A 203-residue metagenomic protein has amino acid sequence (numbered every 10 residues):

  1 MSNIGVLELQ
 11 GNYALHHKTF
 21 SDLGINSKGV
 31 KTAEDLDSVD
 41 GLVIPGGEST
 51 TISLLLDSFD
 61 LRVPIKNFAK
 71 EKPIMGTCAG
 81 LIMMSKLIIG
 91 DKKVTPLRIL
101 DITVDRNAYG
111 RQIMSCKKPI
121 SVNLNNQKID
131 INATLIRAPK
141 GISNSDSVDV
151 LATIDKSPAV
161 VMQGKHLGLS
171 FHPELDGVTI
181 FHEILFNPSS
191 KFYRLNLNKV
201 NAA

Functional and structural regions predicted by a protein language model:
M1-N67, T179-E183, N187-A203: N-terminal beta1-alpha1 cap of cysteine-dependent amidohydrolase-like domains
L9, A79, F171: Cofactor-binding loop segments of dinucleotide-utilizing enzymes, especially the Rossmann-like FAD- and NAD(P)+-binding
Y13, L36, M83, G90 (+3 more regions): Flexible, glycine-rich phosphate/dinucleotide-binding loops and adjacent beta-alpha linkers at cofactor/substrate
S27-K28, I74, H166: Hydrophobic anchor at the start of a short beta-strand that flanks the dinucleotide cofactor-binding loop
D37, T95, I129: Structured loop/turn residues at beta-strand edges in well-structured enzyme cores
I44, G76, L169: Redox-cofactor binding/interface segments in oxidoreductases and associated redox assembly factors
S49-S121: Cysteine-nucleophile active-site neighborhood
R106-M114, K118-A203: Amide-donor transfer/coupling interface in amidating biosynthetic enzymes
